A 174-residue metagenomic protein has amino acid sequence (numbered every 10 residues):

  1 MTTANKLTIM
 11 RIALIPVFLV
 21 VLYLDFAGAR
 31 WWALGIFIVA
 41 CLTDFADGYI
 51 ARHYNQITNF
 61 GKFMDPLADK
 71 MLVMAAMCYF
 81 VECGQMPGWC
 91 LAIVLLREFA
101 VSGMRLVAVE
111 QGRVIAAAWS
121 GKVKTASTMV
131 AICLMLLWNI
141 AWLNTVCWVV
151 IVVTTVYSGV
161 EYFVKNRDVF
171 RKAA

Functional and structural regions predicted by a protein language model:
M1-A174: Alpha-helical transmembrane bundles and membrane-interface segments of multipass inner-membrane proteins
